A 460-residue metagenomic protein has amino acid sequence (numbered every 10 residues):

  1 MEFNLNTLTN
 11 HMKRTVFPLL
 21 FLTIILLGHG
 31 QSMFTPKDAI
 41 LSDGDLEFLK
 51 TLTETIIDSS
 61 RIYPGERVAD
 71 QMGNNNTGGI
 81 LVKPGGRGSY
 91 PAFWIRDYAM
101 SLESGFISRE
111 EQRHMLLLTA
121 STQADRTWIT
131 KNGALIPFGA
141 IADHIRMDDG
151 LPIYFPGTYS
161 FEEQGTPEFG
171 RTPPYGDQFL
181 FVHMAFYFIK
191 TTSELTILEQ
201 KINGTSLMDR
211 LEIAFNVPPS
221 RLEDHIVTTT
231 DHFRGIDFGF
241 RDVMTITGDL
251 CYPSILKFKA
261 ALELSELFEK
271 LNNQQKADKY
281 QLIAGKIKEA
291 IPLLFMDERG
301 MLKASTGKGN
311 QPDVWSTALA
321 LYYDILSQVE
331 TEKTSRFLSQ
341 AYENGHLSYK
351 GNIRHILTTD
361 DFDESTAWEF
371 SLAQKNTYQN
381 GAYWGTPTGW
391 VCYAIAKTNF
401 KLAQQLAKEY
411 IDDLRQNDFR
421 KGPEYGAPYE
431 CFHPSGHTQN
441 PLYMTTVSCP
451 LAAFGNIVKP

Functional and structural regions predicted by a protein language model:
M1-M33: Bacterial Sec-dependent N-terminal signal peptides
Q31-R96, R113-L118, T127-A140, P460: Low-complexity, Ser/Thr/Pro/Gly-enriched N-terminal "stalk/linker" regions
F48, F93-R126, I202-E212, C251-K270 (+7 more regions): Active-site core of glycosidic bond-cleaving carbohydrate-active enzymes
M72-A92, G133-P173, H225-L250, E298-L319 (+2 more regions): Carbohydrate-binding/catalytic loop surfaces
P91-I226, S254, G385-T388, A407 (+1 more regions): Aromatic-rich carbohydrate-recognition surfaces in CAZymes
F188-T192, S265-N272: Secondary-structure edge/capping motif, primarily at the C-terminal ends of alpha-helices and the immediately following
A290-F295: Short amphipathic coiled-coil heptad-repeat segments
